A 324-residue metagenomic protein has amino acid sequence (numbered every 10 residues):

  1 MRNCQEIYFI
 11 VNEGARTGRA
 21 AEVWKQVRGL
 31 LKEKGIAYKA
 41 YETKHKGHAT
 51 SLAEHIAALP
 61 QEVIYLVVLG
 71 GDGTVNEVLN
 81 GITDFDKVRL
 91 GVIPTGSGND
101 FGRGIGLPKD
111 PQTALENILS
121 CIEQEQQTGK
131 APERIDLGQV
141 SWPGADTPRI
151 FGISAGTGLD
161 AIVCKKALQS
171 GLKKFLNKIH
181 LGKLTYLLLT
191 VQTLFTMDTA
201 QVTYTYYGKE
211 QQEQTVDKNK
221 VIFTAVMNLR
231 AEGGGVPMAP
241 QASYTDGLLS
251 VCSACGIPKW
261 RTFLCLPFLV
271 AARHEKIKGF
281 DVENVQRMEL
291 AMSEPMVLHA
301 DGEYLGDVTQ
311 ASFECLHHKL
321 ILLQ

Functional and structural regions predicted by a protein language model:
M1-L66, N76, N80, E123: ATP/NTP phosphate-donor binding region
I10, I93, C252-A254: Short hydrophobic segments within beta-strands
E13, L69-G71, I93-G96: Glycine-rich beta-strand-to-loop/alpha-helix junction loops that act as flexible
A20, Y206-K218, P237-Q324: ATP/nucleoside-binding phosphotransfer catalytic cores, i.e., glycine-rich phosphate-binding loops
A21-V23, L79-I82, R103-I105, P237-M238: Short amphipathic alpha-helical segments
K34, D84-R89, G96-I222: Catalytic core of DAGKc-family lipid kinases
A49, G73-V78, D100, I135: Short glycine/serine/threonine-rich phosphate/pyrophosphate-binding segments that cradle anionic phosphate groups
G156, D160, F223-A239: Glycine-rich phosphate/pyrophosphate-binding beta-alpha loops
